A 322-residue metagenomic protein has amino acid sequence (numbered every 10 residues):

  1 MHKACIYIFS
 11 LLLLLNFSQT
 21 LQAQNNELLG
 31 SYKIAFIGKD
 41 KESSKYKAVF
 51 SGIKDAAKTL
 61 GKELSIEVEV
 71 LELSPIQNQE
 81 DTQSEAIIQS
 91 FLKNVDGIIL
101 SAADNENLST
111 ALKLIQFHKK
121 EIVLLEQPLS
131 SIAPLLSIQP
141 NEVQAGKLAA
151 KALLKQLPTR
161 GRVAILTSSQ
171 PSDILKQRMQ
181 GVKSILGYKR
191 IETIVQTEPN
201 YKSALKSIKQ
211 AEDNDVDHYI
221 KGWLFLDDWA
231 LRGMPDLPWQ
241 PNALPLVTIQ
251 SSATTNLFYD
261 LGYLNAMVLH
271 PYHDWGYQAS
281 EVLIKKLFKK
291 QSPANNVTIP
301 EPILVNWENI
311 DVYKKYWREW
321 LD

Functional and structural regions predicted by a protein language model:
N25-S31, L186, D274-D322: Hinge/cleft segment of the Venus flytrap/periplasmic-binding protein
L29-A56, L60, E69-D81, A103-N105 (+2 more regions): Extracytoplasmic "Venus flytrap"
A35-G38, L92-A102, E121-L125, V163-T167 (+4 more regions): Periplasmic-binding protein-like
K45-E63, A145-A149, D173-I191, S207 (+3 more regions): Short, solvent-exposed amphipathic alpha-helices that sit in or adjacent to ligand/effector-binding or catalytic
I76, L129-A152, T167-S169, L261-H273: Short beta-strand elements at the ligand-binding edges of bilobed clamshell
G97-Q116, V182, T197-F258: Hydrophobic alpha-helical
E106-Q144, S252-L264: Flexible loop/hinge segments that line or gate small-molecule binding clefts
I138-V163, A204-L205, S251-T255, H270-F288: Hydrophobic alpha-helical segments within soluble ligand-binding/sensing domains
